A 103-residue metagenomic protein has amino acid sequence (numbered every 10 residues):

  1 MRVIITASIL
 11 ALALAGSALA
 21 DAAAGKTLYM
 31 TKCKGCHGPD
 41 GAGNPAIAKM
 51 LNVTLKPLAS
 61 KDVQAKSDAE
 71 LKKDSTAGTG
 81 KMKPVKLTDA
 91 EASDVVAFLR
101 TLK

Functional and structural regions predicted by a protein language model:
M1-I9: Positively charged n-region of N-terminal signal peptides that target proteins for export
L12-L28: Electrostatic cytochrome c docking/interface patches
Y29-K32, G78: Residues at helix C-cap/C′ positions in short coil/turn segments immediately following an alpha-helix
T31-K32, P39, K61, A69: Structural detector for helix-capping/boundary residues
K32-P39, V95, L99: The canonical Cys-X-X-Cys-His
A42-G43: Short, non-ligating residues that shape and space the ligands of small metal-coordination modules and catalytic
A48-K61, A69-K103: Axial heme c-ligation environment in periplasmic c-type cytochrome domains
K66: Residue-level signal for the nucleotide or nucleotide-sugar donor/cofactor binding architecture
